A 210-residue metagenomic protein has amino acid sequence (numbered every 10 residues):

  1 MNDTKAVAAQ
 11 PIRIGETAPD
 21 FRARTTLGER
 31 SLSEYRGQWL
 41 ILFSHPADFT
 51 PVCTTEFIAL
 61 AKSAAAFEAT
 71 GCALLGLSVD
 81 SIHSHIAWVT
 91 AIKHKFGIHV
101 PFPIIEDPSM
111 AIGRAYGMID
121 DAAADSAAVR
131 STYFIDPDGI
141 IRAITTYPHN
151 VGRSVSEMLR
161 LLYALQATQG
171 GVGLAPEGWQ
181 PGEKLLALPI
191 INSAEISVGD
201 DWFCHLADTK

Functional and structural regions predicted by a protein language model:
M1-K210: Chalcogenol-based redox active-site neighborhoods
